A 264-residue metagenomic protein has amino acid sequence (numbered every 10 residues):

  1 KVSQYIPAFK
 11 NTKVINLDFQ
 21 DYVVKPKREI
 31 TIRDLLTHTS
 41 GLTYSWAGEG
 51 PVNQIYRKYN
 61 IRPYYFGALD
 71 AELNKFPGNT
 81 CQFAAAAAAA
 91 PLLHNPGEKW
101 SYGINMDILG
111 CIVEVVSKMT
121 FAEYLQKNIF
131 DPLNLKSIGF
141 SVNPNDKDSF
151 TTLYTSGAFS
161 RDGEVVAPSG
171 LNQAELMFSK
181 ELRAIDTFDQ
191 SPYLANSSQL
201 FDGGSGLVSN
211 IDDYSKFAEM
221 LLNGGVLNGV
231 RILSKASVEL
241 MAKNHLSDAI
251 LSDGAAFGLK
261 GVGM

Functional and structural regions predicted by a protein language model:
V2: Acidic-enriched catalytic cores of C-N bond-cleaving enzymes acting on peptides and small amides
K10: Active-site-adjacent loops and short helices of periplasmic peptidoglycan-processing enzymes
K13-M264: Short, surface-exposed loop or secondary-structure junction motifs that flank catalytic or metal-binding residues
